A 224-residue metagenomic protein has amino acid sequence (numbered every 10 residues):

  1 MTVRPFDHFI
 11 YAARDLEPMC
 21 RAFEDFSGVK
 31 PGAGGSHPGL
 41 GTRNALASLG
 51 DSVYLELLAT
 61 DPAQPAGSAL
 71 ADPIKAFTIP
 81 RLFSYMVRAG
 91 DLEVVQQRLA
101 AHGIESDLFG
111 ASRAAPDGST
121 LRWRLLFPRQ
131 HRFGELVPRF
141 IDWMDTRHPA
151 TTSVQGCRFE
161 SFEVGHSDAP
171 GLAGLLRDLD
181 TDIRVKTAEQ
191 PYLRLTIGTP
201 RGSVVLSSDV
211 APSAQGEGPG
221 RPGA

Functional and structural regions predicted by a protein language model:
M1-F6, Y11-G32, L49-A224: Glyoxalase I/VOC metalloenzyme domain signal
H37-L40, A115: A short beta-turn/loop motif at secondary-structure boundaries
A45: Catalytic cores of extracellular degradative/oxidative enzymes
